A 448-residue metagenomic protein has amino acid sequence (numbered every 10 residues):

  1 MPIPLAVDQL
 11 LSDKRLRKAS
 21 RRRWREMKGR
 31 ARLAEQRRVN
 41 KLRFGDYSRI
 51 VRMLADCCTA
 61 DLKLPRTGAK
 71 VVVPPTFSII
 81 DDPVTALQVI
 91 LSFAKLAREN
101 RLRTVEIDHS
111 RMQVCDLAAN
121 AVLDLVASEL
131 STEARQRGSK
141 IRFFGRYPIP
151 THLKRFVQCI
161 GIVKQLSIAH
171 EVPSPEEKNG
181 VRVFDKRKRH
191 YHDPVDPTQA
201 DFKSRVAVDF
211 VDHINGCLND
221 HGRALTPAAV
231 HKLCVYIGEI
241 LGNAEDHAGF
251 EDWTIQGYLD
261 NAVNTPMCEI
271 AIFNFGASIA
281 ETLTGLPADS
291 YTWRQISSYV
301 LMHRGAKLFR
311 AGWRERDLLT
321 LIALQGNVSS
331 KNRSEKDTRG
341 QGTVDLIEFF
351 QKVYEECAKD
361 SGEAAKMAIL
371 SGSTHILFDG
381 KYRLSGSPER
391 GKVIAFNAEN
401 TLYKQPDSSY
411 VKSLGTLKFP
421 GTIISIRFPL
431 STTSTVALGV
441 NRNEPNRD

Functional and structural regions predicted by a protein language model:
P2-A69, L283-D448: Flexible, glycine-/charge-rich segments associated with ATP-binding catalytic modules
V71-L166: Amphipathic alpha-helical interaction surfaces in cytosolic regulatory modules
F77-D82, S110-A118, S278-I279, S329-N332 (+2 more regions): Short acidic, S/G/P-rich loop/turn micro-motifs used as interaction or catalytic elements
V114, A118, N215-G238: Conserved short strand/loop->alpha-helix "switch" segment adjacent to the catalytic nucleotide/phosphoryl-transfer site
V126, I160, P227-V263, Q341-V353: Conserved ATP-binding N-box helix of the HATPase_c
C159-V206: Internal, well-ordered alpha/beta segment that forms a basic, Gly-enriched binding/recognition surface
V195-A224: ATP-dependent phospho-/nucleotidyl transfer catalytic cores
N243-Y291, D360-E363, S408-S413: ATP-lid-like helix-loop hinge signature
